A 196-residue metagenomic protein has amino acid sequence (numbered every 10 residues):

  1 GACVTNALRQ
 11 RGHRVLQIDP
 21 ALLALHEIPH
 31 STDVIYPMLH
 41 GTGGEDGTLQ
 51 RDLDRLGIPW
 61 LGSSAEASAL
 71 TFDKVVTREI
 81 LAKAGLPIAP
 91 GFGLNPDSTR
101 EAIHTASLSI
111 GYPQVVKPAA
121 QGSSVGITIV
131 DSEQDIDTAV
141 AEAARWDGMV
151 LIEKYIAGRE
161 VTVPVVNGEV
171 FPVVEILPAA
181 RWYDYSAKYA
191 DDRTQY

Functional and structural regions predicted by a protein language model:
G1-E79, K83, N95-I103: ATP-binding N-terminal substructure of ATP-dependent carboxylate-amine bond-forming enzymes
V15-I18, H30, L70-R159: Active-site nucleotide/adenylate-binding loops and adjacent lid/helix of ATP-dependent enzymes
G41, S124, A179-W182: Glycine-rich phosphate/pyrophosphate-binding beta-alpha loops
D131-Y196: Phosphate-binding site of ATP-dependent enzymes
